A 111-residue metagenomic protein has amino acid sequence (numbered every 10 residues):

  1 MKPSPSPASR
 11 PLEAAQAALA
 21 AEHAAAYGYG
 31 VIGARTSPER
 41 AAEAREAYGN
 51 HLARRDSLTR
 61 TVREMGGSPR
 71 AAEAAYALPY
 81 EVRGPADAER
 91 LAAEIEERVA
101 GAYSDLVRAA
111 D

Functional and structural regions predicted by a protein language model:
M1-D111: All-alpha RGS (Regulator of G-protein Signaling) helical domain and cognate RGS-like helical scaffolds
